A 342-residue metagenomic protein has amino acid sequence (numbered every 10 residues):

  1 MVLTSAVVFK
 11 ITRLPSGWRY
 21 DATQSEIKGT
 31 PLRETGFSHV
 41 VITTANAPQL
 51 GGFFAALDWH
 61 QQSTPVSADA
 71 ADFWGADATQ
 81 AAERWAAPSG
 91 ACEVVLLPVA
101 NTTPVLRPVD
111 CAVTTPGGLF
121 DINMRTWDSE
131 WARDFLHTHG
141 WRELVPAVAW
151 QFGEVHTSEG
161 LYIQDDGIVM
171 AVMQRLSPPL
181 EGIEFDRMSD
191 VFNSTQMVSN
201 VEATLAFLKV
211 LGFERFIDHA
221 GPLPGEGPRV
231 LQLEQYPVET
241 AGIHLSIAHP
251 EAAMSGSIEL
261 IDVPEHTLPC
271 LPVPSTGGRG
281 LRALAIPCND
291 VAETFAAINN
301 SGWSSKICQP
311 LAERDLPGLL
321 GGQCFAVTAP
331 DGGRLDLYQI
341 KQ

Functional and structural regions predicted by a protein language model:
V2-P31, I42, T64-V66, D72-W74 (+7 more regions): Vicinal oxygen chelate
E34-F37: Extreme N-terminal starter segment of soluble prokaryotic enzymes
Q49-A55, L136, G167, T204-K209 (+2 more regions): Conserved active-site tyrosine of GNAT-family acetyltransferases
V66, A71, A76, L106-C111 (+2 more regions): ER-lumen resident redox/N-glycosylation machinery signature
P98-P104: Conserved donor-binding loop and adjoining core beta-sheet/short helix segment in diverse acyl/aminoacyl transferases
